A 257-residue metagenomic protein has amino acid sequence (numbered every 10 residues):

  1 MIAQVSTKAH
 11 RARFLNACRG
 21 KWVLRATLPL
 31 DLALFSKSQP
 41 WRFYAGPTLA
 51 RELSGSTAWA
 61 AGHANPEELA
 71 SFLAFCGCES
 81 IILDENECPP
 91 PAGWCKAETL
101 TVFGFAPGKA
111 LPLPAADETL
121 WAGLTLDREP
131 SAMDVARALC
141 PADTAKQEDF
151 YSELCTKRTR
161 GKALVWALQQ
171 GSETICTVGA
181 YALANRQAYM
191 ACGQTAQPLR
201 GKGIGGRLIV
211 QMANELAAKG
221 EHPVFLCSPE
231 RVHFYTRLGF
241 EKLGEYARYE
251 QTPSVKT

Functional and structural regions predicted by a protein language model:
M1-A26, T99-F150, K256: Short amphipathic alpha-helix that is part of the acyltransferase structural core
M1-T7, N16-S80, T174-A191, A196-Q197: Conserved donor-binding loop and adjoining core beta-sheet/short helix segment in diverse acyl/aminoacyl transferases
S56-A122, A247-Q251: Acyl-donor-binding surface of acyltransferase catalytic domains
N65-F72, A191, T195-Q197, G201-A218 (+1 more regions): Conserved acetyl-CoA-binding loop-helix of GNAT-fold acetyltransferases
C76-E85, L216-S228: Conserved GNAT acetyl-CoA-binding A-motif
E87-A97, G206, P229-Y246: Conserved active-site alpha-helix within GNAT-family acetyltransferase domains
K146-Q194: A conserved beta-strand-loop-helix scaffold within acyl/acetyltransferase catalytic domains
V165, E173-Y189, G220-E221, V232 (+1 more regions): Acyl-donor (CoA/ACP) binding surface of acyl/acetyltransferases
